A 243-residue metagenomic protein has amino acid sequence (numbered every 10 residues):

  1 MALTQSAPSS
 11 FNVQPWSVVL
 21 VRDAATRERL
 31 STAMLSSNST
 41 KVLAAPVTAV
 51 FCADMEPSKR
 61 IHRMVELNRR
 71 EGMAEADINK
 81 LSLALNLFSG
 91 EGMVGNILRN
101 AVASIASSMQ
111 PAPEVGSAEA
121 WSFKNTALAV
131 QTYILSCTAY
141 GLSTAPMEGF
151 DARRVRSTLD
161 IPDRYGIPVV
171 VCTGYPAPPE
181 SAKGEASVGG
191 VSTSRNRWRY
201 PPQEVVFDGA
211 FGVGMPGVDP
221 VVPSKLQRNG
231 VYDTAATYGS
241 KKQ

Functional and structural regions predicted by a protein language model:
M1-Q243: Acidic, surface-exposed loops and disordered segments
